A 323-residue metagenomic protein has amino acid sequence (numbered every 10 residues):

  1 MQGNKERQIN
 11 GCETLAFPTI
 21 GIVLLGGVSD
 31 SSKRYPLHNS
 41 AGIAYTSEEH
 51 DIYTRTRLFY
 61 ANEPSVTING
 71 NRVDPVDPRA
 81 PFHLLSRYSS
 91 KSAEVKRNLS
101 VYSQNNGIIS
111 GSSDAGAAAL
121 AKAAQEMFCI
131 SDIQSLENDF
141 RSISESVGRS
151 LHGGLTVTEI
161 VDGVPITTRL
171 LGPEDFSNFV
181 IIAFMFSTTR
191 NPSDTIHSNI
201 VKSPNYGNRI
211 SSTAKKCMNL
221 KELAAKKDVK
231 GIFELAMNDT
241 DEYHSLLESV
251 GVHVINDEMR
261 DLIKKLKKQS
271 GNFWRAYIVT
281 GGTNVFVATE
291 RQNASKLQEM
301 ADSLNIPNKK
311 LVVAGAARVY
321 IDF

Functional and structural regions predicted by a protein language model:
M1-I109, Q125-I130, V313-F323: ATP-binding N-lobe of GHMP and related small-molecule kinases
G3-G21, G27-D30, Y35, P173-F323: C-terminal nucleotide
E6, S90-V95, E126-Q134, S146 (+3 more regions): Secondary-structure boundary elements
I20-L24, T54-L58, V147-T158, I182 (+1 more regions): Short beta-strand scaffold segments in enzyme catalytic cores
F59-P64, V161, S187-T189, E290-Q292: Short loop segments at secondary-structure junctions
P64-V66, L155, P165, V285: Hydrophobic residues embedded in beta-strands of well-ordered beta-sheets
V76-P81, G116, D132, L136 (+2 more regions): Short amphipathic alpha-helical segments
A93-E174: Gly/Ser-rich oxyanion-binding loop with an adjacent helix/lid that shapes the negatively charged ligand pocket
